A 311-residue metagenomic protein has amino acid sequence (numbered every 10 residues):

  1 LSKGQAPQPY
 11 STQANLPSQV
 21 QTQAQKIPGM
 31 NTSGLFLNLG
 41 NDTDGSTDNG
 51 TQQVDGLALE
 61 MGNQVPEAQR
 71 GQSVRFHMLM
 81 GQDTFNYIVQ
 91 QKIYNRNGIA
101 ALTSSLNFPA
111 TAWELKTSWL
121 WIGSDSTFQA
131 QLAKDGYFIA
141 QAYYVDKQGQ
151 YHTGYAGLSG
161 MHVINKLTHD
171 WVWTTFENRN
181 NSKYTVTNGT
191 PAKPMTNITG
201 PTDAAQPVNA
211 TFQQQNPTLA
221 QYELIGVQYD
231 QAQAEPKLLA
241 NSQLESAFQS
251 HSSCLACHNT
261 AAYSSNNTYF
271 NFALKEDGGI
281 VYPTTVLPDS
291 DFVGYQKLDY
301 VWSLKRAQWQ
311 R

Functional and structural regions predicted by a protein language model:
L1-A256, A261-R311: Conserved small-residue
